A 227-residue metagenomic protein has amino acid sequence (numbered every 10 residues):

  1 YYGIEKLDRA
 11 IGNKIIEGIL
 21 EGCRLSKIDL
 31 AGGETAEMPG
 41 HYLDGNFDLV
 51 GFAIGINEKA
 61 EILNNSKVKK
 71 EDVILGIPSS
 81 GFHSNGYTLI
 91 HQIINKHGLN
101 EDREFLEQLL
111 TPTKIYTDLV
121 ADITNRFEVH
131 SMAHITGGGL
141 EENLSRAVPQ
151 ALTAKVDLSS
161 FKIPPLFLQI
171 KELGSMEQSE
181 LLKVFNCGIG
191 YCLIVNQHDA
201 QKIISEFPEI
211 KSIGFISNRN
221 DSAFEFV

Functional and structural regions predicted by a protein language model:
Y1-Y87, F215: Glycine-rich anion-binding loops of enzyme active sites
A10-D29, Y42-F47, H97-L110, K114-V227: Glycine-/charge-enriched secondary-structure boundary and capping motifs
Y87-G98: Short, compositionally biased
